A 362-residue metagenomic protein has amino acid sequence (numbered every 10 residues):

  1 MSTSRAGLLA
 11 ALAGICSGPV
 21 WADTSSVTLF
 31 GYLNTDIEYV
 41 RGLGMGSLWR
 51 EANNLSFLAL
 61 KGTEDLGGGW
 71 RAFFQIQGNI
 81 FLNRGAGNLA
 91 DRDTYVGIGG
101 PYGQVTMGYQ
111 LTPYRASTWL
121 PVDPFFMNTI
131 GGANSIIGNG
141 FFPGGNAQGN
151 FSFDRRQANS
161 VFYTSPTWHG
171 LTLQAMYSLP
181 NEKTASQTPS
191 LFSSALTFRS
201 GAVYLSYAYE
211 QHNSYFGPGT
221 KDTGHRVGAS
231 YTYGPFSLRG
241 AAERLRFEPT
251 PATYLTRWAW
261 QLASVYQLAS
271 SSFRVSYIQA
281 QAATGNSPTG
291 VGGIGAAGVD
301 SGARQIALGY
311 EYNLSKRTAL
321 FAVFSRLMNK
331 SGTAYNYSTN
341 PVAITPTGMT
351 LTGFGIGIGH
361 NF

Functional and structural regions predicted by a protein language model:
G18-A22: Sec/Tat signal peptide C-region and signal peptidase I cleavage site
D23-Y39, S47-P180, T188-S190, L196-G201: Outer membrane beta-barrel
V27-T35, G68, A72-I76, V105 (+9 more regions): Transmembrane beta-strands of outer-membrane beta-barrel proteins
V40-G44, N83-A86, A116-W119, T184-Q187 (+5 more regions): Outer-membrane beta-barrel proteins
W49-N53, G87-L89, D154-R156, A185-L191 (+5 more regions): Transmembrane beta-barrel outer-membrane domains
K61-D65, G99-P101, T164-H169, T197-G201 (+4 more regions): Structural signature of outer-membrane beta-barrel channels/translocons
F192-N313, F324-R326: Detector for outer-membrane/organellar transmembrane beta-barrel domains, recognizing the amphipathic beta-strand
P346-F362: Outer-membrane beta-barrel "beta-signal"
